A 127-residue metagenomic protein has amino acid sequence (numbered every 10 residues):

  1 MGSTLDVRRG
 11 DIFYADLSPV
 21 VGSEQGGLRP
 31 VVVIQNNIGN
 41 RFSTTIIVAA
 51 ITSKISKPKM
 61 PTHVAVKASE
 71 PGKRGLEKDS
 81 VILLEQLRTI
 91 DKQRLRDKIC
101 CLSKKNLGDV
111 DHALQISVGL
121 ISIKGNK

Functional and structural regions predicted by a protein language model:
M1-K127: Conserved functional hotspots at enzyme active or ligand-binding sites that engage polyanionic ligands
